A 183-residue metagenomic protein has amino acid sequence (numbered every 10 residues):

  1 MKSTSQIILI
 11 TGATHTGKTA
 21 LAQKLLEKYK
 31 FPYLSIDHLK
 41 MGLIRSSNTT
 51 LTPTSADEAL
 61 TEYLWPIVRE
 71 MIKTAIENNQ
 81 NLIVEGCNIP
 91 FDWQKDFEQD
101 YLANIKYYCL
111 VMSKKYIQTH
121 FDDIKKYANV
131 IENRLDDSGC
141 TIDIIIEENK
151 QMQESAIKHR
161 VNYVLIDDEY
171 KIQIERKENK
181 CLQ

Functional and structural regions predicted by a protein language model:
M1-S5: Phosphate-binding P-loop
I10: Hydrophobic anchor at the beta1->P-loop junction of P-loop NTPases
T14: The conserved Walker
G17: Conserved glycine(s) of the Walker
Q23-I67: Conserved substrate/cofactor phosphate-moiety recognition/catalytic segment in nucleotide-dependent phosphotransferases
A59-N104, Y108-M112: Glycine-rich phosphate-binding loop used to anchor ATP phosphates in small-molecule kinases, encompassing both
I105-N149: A glycine- and Lys/Arg-enriched "phosphate-lid" helix/loop adjacent to the NTP-binding pocket of small-molecule kinases
V130-E175: Small-molecule kinase domains that catalyze NTP-dependent phosphoryl transfer to phosphate-bearing small molecules
